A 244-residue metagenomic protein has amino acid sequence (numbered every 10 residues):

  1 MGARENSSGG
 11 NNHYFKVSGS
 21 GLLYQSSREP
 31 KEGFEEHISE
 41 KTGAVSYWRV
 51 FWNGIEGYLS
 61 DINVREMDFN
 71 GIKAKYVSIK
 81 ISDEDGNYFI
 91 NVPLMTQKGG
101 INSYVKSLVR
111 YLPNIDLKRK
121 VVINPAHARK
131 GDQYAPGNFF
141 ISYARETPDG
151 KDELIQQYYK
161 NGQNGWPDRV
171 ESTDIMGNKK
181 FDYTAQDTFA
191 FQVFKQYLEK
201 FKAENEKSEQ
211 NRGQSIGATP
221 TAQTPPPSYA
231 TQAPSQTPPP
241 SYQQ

Functional and structural regions predicted by a protein language model:
M1-M95, G100, V105-P113, A128-M176 (+2 more regions): OB-fold ssDNA-binding interfaces and closely related basic DNA-contact patches used across DNA replication/repair
Q214-Q244: Intrinsically disordered, low-complexity repeat regions enriched in Pro/Gln/Gly/Tyr
